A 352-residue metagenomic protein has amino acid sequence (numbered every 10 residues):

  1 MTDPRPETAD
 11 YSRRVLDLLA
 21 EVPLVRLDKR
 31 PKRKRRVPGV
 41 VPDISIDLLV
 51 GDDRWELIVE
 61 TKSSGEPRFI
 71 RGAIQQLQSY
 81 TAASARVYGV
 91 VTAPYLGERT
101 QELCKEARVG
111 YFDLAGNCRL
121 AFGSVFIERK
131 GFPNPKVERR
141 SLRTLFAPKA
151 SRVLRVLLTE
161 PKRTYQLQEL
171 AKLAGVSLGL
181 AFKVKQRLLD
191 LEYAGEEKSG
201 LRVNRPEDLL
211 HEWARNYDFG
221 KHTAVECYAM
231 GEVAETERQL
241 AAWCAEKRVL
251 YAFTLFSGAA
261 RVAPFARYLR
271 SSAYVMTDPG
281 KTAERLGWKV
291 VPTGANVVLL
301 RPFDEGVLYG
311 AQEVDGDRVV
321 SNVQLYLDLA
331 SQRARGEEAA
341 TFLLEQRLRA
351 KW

Functional and structural regions predicted by a protein language model:
M1, V37-D43, Q168, L286-W352: C-terminal regulatory/effector modules of DNA-binding transcriptional regulators
M1-R35: Acidic-basic catalytic patches of nuclease active cores, encompassing PD-(D/E)XK and other metal-cofactor nuclease
V40-A82, V90-V91, Y326: Conserved catalytic cores of phosphodiester-cleaving nucleases, focusing on short active-site segments
A82-R108: Nucleic-acid nuclease catalytic cores
R108-L120: Charged, structured surface patches that assemble and position nucleic-acid processing machinery
I127-R152: Short alpha-helical segments that sit at the start of domains
V153-E212: Loop-centered beta-sheet repeat module
K221-E305: Short gly/ser-rich loop at a beta-strand->alpha-helix junction or flexible surface loop bordering the NTP-binding
